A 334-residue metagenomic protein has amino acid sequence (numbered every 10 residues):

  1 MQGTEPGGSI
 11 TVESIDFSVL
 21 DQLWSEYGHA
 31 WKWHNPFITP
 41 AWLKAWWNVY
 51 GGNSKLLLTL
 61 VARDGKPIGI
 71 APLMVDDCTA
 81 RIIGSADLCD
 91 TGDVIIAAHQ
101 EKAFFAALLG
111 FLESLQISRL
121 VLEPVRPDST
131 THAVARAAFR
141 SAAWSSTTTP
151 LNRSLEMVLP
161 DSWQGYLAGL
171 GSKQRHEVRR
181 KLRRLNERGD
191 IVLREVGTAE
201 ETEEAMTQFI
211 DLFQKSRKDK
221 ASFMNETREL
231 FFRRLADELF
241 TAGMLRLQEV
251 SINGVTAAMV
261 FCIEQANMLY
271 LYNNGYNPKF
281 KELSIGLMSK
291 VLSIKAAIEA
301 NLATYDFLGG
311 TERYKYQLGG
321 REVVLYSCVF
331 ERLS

Functional and structural regions predicted by a protein language model:
M1-Q2: Basic/polar N-terminal segments that are highly enriched at the extreme N-terminus, encompassing both cleavable
E5, G84-L88, L185-R188: Short, flexible turn/loop "capping" segments at secondary-structure junctions
I10-D64, I68-R81, V125-P150, S154 (+1 more regions): A conserved beta-strand-loop-helix scaffold within acyl/acetyltransferase catalytic domains
K55-L56, V75-P150, A266-L318, E322: Acyl-donor binding region in acyl/amide transferases
V324-Y326: A glycine-biased, small/acidic residue-tolerant capping/turn segment at secondary-structure junctions
L333-S334: Alpha-helical membrane-targeting segments
